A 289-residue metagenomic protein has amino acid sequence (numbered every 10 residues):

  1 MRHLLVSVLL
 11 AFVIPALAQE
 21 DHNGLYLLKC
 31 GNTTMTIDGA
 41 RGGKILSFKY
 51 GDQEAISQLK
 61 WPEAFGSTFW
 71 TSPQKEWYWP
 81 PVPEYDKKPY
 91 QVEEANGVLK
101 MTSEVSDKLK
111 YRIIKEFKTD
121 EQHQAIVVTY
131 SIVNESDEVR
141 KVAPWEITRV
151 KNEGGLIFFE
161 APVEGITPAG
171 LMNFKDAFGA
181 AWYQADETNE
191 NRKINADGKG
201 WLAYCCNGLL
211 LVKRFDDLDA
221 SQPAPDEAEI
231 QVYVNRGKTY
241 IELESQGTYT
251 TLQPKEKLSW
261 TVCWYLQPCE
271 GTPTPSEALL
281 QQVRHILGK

Functional and structural regions predicted by a protein language model:
H3-V13: Sec-dependent N-terminal signal peptides
A16-A18: Boundary at the C-terminal end of the N-terminal hydrophobic targeting segment
E20, K29, Q74-H123, V139-V142 (+2 more regions): Extended, loop-rich substrate-binding clefts of extracytoplasmic carbohydrate-active enzymes
L25-K87: Acidic-aromatic substrate-binding/catalytic surfaces of carbohydrate-active enzymes
Y26, T33-M35, G43-L46, E54 (+5 more regions): A contiguous, surface-exposed recognition patch within enzymatic or periplasmic domains that forms
I113, I126-V128, L258: Hydrophobic core residues within well-ordered beta-strands of beta-rich domains
Y265-K289: Terminal connector regions
